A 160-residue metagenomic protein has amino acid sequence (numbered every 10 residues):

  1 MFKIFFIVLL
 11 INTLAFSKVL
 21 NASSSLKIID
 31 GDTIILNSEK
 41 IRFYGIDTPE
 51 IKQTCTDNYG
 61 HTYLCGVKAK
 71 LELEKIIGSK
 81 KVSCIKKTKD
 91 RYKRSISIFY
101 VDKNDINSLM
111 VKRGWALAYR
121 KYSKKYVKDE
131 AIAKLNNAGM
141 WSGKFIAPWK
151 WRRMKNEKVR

Functional and structural regions predicted by a protein language model:
F2-F6, N12-R160: Small beta-barrel nucleic-acid-binding modules, primarily SNase/OB-fold domains and secondarily Tudor-like barrels
